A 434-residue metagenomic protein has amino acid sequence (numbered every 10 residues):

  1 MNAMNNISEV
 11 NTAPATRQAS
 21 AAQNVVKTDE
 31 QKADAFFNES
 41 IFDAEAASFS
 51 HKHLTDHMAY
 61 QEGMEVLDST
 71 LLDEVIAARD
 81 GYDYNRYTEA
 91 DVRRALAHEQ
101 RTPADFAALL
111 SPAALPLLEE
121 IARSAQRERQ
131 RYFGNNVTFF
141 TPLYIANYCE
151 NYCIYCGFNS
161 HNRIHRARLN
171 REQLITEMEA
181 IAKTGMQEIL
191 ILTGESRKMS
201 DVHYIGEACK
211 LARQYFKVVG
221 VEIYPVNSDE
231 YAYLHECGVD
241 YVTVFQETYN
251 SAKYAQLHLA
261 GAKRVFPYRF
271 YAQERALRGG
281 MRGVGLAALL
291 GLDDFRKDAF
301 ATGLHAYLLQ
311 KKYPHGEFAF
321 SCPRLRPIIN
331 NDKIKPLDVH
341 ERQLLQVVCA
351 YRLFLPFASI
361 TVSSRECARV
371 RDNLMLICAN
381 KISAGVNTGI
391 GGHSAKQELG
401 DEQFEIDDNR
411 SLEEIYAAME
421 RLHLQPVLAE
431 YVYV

Functional and structural regions predicted by a protein language model:
M1-A114, K311-V434: Auxiliary Fe-S-binding modules of radical SAM enzymes
Q100-V137: An N-cap/entry alpha-helix motif that binds or orients negatively charged groups
A125, C153, I191, V244 (+4 more regions): Conserved, mostly hydrophobic/aromatic
R131-Q173: Canonical Radical SAM [4Fe-4S] cluster-binding loop centered on the CxxxCxxC motif and its immediate flanking residues
T141, M178, I205-C209, Y231 (+5 more regions): Generic structural signal for well-ordered alpha-helices, preferentially at hydrophobic/aromatic core positions
S160-E177, I181-A276, R282-L286, L292 (+1 more regions): Core AdoMet radical
S228-E236, D293-Y307, C367-I377: Catalytic cores of alpha/beta
H235-Y241, G280-R282, P356, L376-S383: Glycine-enriched alpha-helix->loop->beta-strand junction motifs that scaffold or abut catalytic
